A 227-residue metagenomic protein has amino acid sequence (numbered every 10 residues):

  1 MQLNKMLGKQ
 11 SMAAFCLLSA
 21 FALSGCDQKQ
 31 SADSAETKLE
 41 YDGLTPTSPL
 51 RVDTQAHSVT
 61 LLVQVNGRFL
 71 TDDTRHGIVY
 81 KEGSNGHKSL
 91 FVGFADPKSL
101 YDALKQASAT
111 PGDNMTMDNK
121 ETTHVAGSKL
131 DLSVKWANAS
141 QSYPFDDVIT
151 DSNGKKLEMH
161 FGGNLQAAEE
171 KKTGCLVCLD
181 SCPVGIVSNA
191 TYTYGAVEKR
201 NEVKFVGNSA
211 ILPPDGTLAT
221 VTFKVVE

Functional and structural regions predicted by a protein language model:
Q2-A13: Bacterial N-terminal signal peptides that target proteins for export
A13-S19: Hydrophobic helical h-region of N-terminal Sec-dependent signal peptides in bacterial secretory/periplasmic proteins
A22-G25: C-terminal motif of bacterial Sec signal peptides marking the signal peptidase cleavage site
D27-K29: Bacterial signal peptide processing site
A32-S34: N-terminal, intrinsically disordered, polar/charged segments of Gram-positive cell-envelope systems that serve as
T37-E227: Long, low-hydrophobicity ectodomains and other hydrophilic envelope-associated domains
